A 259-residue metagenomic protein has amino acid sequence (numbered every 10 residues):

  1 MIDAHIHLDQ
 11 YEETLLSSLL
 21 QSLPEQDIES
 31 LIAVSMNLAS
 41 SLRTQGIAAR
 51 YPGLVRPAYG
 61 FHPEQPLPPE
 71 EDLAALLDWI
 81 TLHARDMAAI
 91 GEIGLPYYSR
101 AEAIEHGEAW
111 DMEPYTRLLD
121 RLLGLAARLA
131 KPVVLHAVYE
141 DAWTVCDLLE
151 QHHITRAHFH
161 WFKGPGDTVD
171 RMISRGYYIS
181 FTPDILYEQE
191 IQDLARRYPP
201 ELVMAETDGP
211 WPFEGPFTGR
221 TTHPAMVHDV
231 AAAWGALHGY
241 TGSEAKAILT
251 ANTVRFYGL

Functional and structural regions predicted by a protein language model:
M1-L259: Mid-domain alpha/beta scaffold segments of enzyme catalytic cores
